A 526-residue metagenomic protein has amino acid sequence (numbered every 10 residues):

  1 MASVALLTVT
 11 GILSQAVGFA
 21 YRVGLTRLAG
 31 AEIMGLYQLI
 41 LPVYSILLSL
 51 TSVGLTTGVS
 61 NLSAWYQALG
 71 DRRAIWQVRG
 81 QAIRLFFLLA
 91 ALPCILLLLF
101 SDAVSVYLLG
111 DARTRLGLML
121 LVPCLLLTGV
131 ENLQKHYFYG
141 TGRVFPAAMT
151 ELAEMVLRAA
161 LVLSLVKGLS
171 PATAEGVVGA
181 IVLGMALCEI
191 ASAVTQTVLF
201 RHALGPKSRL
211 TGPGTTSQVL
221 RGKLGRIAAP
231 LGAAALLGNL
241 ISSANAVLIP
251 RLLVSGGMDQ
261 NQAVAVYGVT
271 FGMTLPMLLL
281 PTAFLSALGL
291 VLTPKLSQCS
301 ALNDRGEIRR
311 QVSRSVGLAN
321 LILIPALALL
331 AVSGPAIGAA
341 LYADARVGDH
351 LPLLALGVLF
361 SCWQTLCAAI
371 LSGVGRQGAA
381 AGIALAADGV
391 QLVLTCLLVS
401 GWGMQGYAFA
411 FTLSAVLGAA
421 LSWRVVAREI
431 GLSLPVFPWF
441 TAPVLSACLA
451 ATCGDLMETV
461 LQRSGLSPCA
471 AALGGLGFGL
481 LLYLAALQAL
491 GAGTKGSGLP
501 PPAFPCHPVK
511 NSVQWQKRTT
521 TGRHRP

Functional and structural regions predicted by a protein language model:
M1-S60, C94, L98, C124-L125 (+1 more regions): Signature of the first transmembrane helix
M1-V17, R73, Q77, G214-G238 (+1 more regions): N-terminal membrane topogenesis motif
S3-G18, G184-F200, S217-V291: Transmembrane helical elements of multi-pass membrane transporters/channels
V53-A68, L278-N303, R309, V316: Helix-loop junctions and terminal segments of transmembrane helices in multi-pass membrane transport/translocation
S101-L120, S313, L329-S361, T365: Interfacial segments at transmembrane-helix termini and the short loops linking adjacent helices
T128-T150, L356-A386, L397: Membrane-interface junctions at transmembrane-helix termini in multi-pass inner-membrane proteins
T150-S164, A172-A203, A386-V390, M404-V425 (+3 more regions): Hydrophobic alpha-helical transmembrane segments
V177, L240, F437-K495, K510: Transmembrane alpha-helical segments of multi-pass transport proteins
